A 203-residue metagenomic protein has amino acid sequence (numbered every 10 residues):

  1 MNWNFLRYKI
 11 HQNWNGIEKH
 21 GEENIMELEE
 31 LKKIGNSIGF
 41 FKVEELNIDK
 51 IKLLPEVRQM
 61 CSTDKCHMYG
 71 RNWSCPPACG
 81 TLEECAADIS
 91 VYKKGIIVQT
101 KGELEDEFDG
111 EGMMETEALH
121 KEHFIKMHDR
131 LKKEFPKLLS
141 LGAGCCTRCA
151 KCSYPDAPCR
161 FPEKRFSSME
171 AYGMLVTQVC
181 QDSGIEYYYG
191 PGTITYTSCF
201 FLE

Functional and structural regions predicted by a protein language model:
K9-I25: Short, Lys/Arg-enriched N-terminal segments with co-localized hydrophobic residues within the first ~10-30 amino acids
L28, F41-N72, P76-E203: Catalytic cores of enzyme domains
